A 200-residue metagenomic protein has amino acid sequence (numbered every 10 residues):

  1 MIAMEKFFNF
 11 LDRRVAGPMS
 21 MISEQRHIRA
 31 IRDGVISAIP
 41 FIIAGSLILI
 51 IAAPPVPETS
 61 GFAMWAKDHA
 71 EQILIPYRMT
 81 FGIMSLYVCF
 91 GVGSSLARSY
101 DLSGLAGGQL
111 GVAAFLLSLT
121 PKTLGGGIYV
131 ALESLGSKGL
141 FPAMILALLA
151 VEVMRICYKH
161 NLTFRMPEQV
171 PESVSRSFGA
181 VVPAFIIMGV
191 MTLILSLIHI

Functional and structural regions predicted by a protein language model:
I2-I42, P57, F62-W65, H69-I198: Signature of multi-pass transmembrane helix bundles
I43-L47: Hydrophobic alpha-helical transmembrane segments of multi-pass membrane transport/permease proteins
I50: Conserved oxyanion/phosphate-binding beta-strand-loop segments in alpha/beta enzyme cores
